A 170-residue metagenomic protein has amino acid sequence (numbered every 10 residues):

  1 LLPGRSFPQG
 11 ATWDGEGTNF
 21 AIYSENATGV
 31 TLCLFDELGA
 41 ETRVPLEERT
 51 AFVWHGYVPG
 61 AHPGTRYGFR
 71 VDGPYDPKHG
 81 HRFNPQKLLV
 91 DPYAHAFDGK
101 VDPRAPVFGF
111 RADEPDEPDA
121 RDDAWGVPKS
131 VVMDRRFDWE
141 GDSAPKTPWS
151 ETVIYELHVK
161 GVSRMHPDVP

Functional and structural regions predicted by a protein language model:
L1-D14, E41, R49-V53, A61-E156 (+1 more regions): The feature marks proteins involved in alpha-glucan
E16-F20: Structural beta-strand segments of beta-rich domains
Y23-G29, A61-H62: Short proline/glycine-enriched turn/loop motifs at strand-loop junctions of beta-rich domains
T31-C33: Beta-strand signatures of extracellular beta-sandwich domains
F35-A40: Change "in extracellular beta-sheet-rich domains … of secreted and cell-surface proteins" to "in beta-sheet-rich domains
V44: Catalytic-loop region of hydrolases
